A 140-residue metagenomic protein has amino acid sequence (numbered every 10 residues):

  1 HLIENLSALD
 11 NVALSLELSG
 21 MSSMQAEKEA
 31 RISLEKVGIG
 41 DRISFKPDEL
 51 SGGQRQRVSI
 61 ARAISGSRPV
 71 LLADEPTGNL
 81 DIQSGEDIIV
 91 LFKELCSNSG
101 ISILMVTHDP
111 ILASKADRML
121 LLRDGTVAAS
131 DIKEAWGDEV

Functional and structural regions predicted by a protein language model:
H1-K115, M119-L122: ABC family nucleotide-binding domain
T126-V140: Conserved beta-strand-loop-alpha-helix hinge in the C-terminal portion of ABC ATPase nucleotide-binding domains
